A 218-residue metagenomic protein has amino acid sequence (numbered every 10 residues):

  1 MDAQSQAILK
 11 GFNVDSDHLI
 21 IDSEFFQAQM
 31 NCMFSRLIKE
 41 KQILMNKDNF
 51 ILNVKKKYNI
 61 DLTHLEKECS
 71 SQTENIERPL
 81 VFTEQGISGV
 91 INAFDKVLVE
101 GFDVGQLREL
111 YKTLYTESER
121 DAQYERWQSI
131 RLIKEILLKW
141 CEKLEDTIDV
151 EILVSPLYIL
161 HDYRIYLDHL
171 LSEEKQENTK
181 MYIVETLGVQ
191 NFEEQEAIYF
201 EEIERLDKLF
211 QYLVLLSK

Functional and structural regions predicted by a protein language model:
M1-A7: Long, charge-dense tracts
K10-Y158, E174, F200-K218: Amphipathic alpha-helical interface elements
E151-V184: Histidine-centered, metal-coordinating catalytic motifs and their short helical/loop contexts
I183-F200: Short secondary-structure subsegments characteristic of cysteine-rich extracellular domains
